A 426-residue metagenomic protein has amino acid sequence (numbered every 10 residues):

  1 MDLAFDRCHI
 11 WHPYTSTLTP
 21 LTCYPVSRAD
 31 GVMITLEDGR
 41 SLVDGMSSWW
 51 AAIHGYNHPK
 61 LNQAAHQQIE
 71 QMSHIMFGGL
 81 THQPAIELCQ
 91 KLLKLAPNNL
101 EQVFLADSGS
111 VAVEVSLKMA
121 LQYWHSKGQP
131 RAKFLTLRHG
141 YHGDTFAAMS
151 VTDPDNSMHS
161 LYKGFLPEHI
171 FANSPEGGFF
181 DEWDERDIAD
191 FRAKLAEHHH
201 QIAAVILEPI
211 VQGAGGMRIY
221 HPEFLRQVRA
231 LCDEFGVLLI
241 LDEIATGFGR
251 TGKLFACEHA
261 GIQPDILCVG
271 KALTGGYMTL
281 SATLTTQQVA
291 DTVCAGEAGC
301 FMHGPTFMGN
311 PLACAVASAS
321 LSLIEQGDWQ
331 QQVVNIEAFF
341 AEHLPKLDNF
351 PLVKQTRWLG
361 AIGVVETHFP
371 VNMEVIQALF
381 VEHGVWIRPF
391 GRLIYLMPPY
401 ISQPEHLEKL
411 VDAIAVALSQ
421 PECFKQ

Functional and structural regions predicted by a protein language model:
M1-Q426: Conserved N-terminal phosphate-binding loop of PLP-dependent enzymes in the Aspartate aminotransferase
